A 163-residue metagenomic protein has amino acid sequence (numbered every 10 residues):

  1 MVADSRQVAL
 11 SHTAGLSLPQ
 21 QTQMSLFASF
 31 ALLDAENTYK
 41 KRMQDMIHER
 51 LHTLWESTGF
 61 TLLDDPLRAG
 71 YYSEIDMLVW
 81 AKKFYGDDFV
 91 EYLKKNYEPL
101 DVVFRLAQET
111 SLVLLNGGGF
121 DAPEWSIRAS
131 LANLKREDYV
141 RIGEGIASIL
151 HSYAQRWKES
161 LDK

Functional and structural regions predicted by a protein language model:
M1-K163: PLP-dependent class I/II
